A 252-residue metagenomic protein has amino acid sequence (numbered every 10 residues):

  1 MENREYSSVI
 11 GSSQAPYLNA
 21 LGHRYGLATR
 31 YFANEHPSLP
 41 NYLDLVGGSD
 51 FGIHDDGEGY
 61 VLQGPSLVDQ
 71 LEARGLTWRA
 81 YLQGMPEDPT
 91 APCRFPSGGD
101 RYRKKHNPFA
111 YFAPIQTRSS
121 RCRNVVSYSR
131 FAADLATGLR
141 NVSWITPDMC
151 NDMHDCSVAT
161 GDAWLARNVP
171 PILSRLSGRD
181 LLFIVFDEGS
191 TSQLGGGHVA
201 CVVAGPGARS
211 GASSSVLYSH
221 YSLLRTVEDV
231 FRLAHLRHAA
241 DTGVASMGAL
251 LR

Functional and structural regions predicted by a protein language model:
M1-R252: N-terminal pro-sequences and low-complexity stem/linker regions of secreted or lumenal proteins
